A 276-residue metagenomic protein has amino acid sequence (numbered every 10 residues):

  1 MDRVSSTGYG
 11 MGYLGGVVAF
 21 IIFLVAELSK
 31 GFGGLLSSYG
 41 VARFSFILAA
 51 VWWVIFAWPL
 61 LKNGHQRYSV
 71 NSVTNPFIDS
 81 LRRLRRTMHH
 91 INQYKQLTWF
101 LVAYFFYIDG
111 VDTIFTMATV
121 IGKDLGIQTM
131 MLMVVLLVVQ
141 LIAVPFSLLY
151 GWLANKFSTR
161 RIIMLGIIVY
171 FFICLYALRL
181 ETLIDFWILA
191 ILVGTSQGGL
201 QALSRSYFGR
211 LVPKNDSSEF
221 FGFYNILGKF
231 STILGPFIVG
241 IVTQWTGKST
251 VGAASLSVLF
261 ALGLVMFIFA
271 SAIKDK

Functional and structural regions predicted by a protein language model:
M1-K30, G34-S37, F46-W53, P59-L60 (+5 more regions): Substrate-agnostic recognition of the 12-TM MFS/MFS-like secondary transporter fold
W52-N63, A254-K276: Multi-pass alpha-helical transporter architecture, strongest for 12-TM Major Facilitator/SLC carriers used
G64-L101: Juxtamembrane intracellular "pre-TM" segments in multi-pass secondary transporters
N92-I114, I191: Pair of pore-lining "gating" transmembrane helices in MFS-fold secondary transporters
T116-L132, L136: Short amphipathic helix-loop junctions that connect adjacent transmembrane helices in Major Facilitator Superfamily/SLC
P145-T159, T243: Helix-to-loop junctions at the C-terminal end of transmembrane segments in multipass secondary transporters
R161-Y176: Structural signature of the two symmetry-related core transmembrane helices
L178-A190: Helix-loop junctions at membrane interfaces in 12-TM secondary transporters
